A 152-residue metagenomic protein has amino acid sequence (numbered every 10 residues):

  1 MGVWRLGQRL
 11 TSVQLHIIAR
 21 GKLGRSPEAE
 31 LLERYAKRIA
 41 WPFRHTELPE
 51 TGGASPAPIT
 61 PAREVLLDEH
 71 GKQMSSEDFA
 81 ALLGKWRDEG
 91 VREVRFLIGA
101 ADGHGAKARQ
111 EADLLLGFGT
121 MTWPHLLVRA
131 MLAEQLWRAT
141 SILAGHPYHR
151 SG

Functional and structural regions predicted by a protein language model:
W4-A36: N-terminal beta1-alpha1 ligand-phosphate binding loop
I18-R20, L67, L97: Short hydrophobic segments within beta-strands
R20-K22, L48-E50, G99-A100: Cofactor-binding loop segments of dinucleotide-utilizing enzymes, especially the Rossmann-like FAD- and NAD(P)+-binding
L23, E69-K72, A100-H104: Short glycine-rich anion-binding loops that position phosphate/pyrophosphate groups of nucleotides and phosphorylated
E28-L32, S76-A80, R109, R129: Conserved strand-to-helix beginnings and helix N-cap segments that scaffold or border functional pockets
A40-R95: S-adenosyl-L-methionine/SAH cofactor-binding core of RNA-modifying enzymes
D78-K107, E111-W123: Catalytic beta-strand/loop module used to bind and position nucleotide/cofactor moieties in cofactor-attachment
A106-G152: Structured adenosyl-cofactor binding patch, chiefly the S-adenosyl-L-methionine
